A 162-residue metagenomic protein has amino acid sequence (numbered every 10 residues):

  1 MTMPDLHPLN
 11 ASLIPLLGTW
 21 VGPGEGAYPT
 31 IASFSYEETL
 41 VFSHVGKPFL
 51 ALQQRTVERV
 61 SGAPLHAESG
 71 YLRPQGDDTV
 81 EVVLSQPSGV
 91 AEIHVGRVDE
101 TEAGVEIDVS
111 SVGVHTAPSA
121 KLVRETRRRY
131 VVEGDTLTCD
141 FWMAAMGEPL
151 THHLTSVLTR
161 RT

Functional and structural regions predicted by a protein language model:
M1-F49, R55-P64, E133-D135, W142-T162: Amphipathic/hydrophobic helical signal segments and adjacent flexible N-terminal regions that mediate secretion
G22, L50-Q54, V80-L84, E106-S111 (+1 more regions): Short hydrophobic/aromatic-rich beta-strand segments that constitute the beta-sheet cores of beta-sandwich/beta-barrel
G22-Y36, V83-V95, V109: N-terminal short leaders/motifs
S35-E37, V45-K47, L65-S69, Q75-T79 (+1 more regions): Short connector loops at helix/strand junctions that flank enzyme active sites, especially segments positioning acidic
E37-S43, E68-R73, I93-D99, E125-V131 (+2 more regions): Hydrophobic/aromatic beta-strand elements that line small-molecule binding cavities or substrate pockets in beta-rich
R59-D99: Helix-adjacent hinge/juxtasegments
P87, G113-T116, D135-L137, M143-M146: Short acidic/polar capping segments at secondary-structure boundaries
G89-V90, I107-R127: Acidic, glycine-rich flexible loop segments
